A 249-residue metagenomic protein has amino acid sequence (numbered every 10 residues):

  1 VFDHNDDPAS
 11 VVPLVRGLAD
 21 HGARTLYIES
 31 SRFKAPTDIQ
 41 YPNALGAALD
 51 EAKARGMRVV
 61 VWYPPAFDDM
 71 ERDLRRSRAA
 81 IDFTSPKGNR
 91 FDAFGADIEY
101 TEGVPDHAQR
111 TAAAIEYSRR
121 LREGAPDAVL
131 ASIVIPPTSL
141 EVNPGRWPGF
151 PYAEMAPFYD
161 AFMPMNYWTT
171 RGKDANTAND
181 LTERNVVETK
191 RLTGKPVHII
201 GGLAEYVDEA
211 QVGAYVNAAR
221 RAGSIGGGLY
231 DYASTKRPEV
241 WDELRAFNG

Functional and structural regions predicted by a protein language model:
V1-D3, M57-M70, A114-G149, T193-Y206: Aromatic-lined carbohydrate-recognition surfaces of secreted/lumenal glycan-active proteins
V1-R24, E29, P65, S132-V134 (+1 more regions): Boundary/entry segment of secreted carbohydrate-active catalytic domains
F2-D20, M70-K87, N143-M155, T182 (+1 more regions): Short, acidic/polar
L26-I28, V59-Y63, F94-A96, L130-S132 (+3 more regions): Hydrophobic faces of well-ordered beta-strands that scaffold small-molecule active sites in alpha/beta enzyme cores
Y27-K34, A80-T111, G228: Active-site groove signature of glycoside hydrolases
I28, F91-V104, W147-N179, Y230-T235: Aromatic- and acid-rich polysaccharide-binding/catalytic face of secreted or lumenal carbohydrate-active enzymes
I28-P64, V104-S132: Aromatic-lined substrate-binding rim segments of carbohydrate-active enzymes
Y159-A175, E188, K195-G249: Substrate-binding cleft of secreted/luminal carbohydrate-active enzymes
